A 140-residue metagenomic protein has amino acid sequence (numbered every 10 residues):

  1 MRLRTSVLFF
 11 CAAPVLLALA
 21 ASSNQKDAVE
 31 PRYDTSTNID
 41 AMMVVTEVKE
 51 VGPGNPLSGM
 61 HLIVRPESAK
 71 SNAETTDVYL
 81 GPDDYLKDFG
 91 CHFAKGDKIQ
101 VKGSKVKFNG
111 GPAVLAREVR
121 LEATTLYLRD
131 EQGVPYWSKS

Functional and structural regions predicted by a protein language model:
F9-A18: Bacterial N-terminal signal peptides
S23-I39: Short boundary/loop segments of OB/S1/cold-shock single-stranded nucleic-acid-binding domains
M43-V45: Conserved hydrophobic positions within beta-strands
V51-V64: Short aromatic-glycine-enriched beta-strand elements
I63-L80: Short, basic/aromatic beta-hairpin or loop at an interaction surface
Y85-V101: Short nucleic-acid-contacting surface segments enriched for D/E, G, S/T with interspersed K/R
V106-G133: OB-fold/S1-family single-stranded nucleic acid-binding modules
V134-S140: Glycine- and charge-enriched low-complexity intrinsically disordered segments
